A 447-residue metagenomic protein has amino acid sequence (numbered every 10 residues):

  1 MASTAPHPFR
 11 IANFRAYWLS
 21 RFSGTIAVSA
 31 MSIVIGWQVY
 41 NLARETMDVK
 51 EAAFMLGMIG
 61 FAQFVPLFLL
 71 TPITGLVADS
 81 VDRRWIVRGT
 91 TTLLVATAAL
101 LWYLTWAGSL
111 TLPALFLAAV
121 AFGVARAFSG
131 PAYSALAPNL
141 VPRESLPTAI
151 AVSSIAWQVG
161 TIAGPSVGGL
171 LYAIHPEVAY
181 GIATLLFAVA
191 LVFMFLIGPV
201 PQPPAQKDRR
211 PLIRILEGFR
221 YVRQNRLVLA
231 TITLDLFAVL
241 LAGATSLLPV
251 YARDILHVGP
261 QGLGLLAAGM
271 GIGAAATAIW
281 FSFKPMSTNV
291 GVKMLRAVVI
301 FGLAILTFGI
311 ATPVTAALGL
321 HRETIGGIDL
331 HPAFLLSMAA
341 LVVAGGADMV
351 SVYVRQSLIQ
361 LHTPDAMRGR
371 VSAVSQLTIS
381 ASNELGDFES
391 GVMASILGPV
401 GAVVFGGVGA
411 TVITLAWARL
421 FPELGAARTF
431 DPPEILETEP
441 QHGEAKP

Functional and structural regions predicted by a protein language model:
M1-R15, V200-T233, T324-I328, E437-K446: Juxtamembrane intracellular "pre-TM" segments in multi-pass secondary transporters
A2-V65, R220-M270: Helix-loop boundary and gating motifs at the non-cytosolic
G24, Q63, F122, S153-G160 (+3 more regions): Structural signature of transmembrane alpha-helices in multi-pass secondary transporters
I33, Q158-G169, S246, A278 (+1 more regions): Glycine/proline-centered helix-kink
G57-A62, L69, I73, S80 (+10 more regions): C-terminal transmembrane bundle of multi-pass solute transporters/carriers
A107-A114, W157-M194: Helix-loop-helix hairpin linking two adjacent transmembrane segments in secondary transporters
A118-V159: Cytoplasmic helix-loop-helix junction between adjacent transmembrane helices in 12-TM secondary transporters
A125, S129, L185-P203, A416-F421: C-terminal membrane-cytosol helix-exit motif in multi-pass small-molecule transporters
